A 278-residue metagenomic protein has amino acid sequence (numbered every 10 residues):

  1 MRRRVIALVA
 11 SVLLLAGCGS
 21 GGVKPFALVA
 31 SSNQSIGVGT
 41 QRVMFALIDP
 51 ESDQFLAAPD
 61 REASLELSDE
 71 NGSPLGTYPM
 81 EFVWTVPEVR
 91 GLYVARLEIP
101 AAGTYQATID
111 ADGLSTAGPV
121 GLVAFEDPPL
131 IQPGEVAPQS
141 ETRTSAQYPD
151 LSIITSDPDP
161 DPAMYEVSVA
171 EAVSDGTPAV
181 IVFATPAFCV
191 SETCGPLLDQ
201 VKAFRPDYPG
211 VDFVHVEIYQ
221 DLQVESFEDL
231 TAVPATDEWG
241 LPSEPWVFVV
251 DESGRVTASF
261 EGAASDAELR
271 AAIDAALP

Functional and structural regions predicted by a protein language model:
L14-G17: C-terminal motif of bacterial Sec signal peptides marking the signal peptidase cleavage site
G19-G21: Bacterial signal peptide processing site
T40-D53, A63-L65: Beta-strand-rich structural segments
P79-A111, P119: Ligand-binding face of N-terminal immunoglobulin V-set domains in extracellular IgSF glycoproteins
A146-P149, V249, V256-P278: Thiol-/selenol-based redox modules, centered on thioredoxin-like and closely related oxidoreductase domains
S152, V169-V190: Short active-site neighborhood of thiol/selenol oxidoreductases, capturing the structured segment around
S191-D207: Typically the conserved alpha-helix immediately C-terminal to a functionally engaged Cys/Sec in thioredoxin-like
H215-E244, V249-V256, D274-L277: Thioredoxin-like thiol-disulfide oxidoreductase module
